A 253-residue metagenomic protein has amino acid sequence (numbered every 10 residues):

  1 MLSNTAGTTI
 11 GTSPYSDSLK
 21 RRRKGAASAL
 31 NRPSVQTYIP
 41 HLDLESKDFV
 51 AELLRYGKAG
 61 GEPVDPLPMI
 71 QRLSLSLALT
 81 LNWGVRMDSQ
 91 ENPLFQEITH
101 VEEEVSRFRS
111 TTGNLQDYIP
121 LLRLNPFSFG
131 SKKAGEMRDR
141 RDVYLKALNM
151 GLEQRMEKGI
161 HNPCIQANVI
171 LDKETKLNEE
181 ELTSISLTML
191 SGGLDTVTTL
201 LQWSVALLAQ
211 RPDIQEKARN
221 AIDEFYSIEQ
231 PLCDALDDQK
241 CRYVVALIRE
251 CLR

Functional and structural regions predicted by a protein language model:
M1-H41, D65, I70, S74-L77 (+1 more regions): Cytochrome P450 substrate-recognition site 1
T5-T9, S46-A51, P63-S89, E102-S106 (+3 more regions): Hydrophobic mid-domain F-helix/FG-region of cytochrome P450s
N31, K133-L201, C241: Conserved cytochrome P450 catalytic core segment spanning the I/J/K helices
P33-L44, R55-T80, S89-E97, L121-V143 (+2 more regions): Cytochrome P450
L53-G60, M156, I222: Secondary-structure edge/capping motif, primarily at the C-terminal ends of alpha-helices and the immediately following
R86-M87, R107-D117, N149-N162, D213: Proline-centered turn/helix-capping motifs that create local helix->coil transitions or kinks
T196-A221: Cytochrome P450 catalytic-core helices
P212, E229-R253: Conserved cytochrome P450 K-helix E-x-x-R motif and the immediately C-terminal K′/meander segment
